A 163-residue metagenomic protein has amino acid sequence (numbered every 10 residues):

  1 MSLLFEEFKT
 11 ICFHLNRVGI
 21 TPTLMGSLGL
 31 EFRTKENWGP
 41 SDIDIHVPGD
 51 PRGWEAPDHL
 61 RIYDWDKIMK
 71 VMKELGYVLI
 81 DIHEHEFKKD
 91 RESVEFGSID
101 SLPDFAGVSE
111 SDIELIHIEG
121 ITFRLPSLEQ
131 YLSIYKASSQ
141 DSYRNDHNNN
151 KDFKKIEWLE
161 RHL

Functional and structural regions predicted by a protein language model:
M1-L163: Compositionally biased terminal segments of proteins
